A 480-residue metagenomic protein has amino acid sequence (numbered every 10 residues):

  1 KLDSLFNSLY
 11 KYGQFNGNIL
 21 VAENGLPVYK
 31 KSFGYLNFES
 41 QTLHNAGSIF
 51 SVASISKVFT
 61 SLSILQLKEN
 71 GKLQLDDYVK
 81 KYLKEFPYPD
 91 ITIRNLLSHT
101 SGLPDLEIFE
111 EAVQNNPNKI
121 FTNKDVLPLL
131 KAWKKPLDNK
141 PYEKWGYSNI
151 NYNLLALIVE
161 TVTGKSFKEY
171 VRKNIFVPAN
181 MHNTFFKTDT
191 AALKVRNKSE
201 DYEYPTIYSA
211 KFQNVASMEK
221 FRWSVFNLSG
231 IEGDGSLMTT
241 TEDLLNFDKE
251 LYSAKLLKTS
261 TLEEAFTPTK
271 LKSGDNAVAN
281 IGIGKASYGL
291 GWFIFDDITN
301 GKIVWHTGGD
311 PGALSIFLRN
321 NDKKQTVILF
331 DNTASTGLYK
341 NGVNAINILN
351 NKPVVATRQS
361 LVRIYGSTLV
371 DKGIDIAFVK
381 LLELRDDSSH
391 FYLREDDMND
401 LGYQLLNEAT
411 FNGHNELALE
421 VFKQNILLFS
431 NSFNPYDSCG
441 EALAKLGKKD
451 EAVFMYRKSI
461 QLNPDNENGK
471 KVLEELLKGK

Functional and structural regions predicted by a protein language model:
K1-F50, K72-Q74, K134: Short, conserved catalytic-motif segment at the N-terminal edge
F6, I19, G25, I49-D76 (+3 more regions): Active-site SXXK
V58, E395, F433-N434, E467-N468: Helix-start (N-cap) detector for alpha-helical repeat units in TPR-like alpha-solenoids, especially tetratricopeptide
D90-K302: Short, surface-exposed loop or secondary-structure junction motifs that flank catalytic or metal-binding residues
P268-A277, N332-L401, N412: Short, gly/Ser/Thr-rich active-site loops of penicillin-recognizing serine hydrolases
